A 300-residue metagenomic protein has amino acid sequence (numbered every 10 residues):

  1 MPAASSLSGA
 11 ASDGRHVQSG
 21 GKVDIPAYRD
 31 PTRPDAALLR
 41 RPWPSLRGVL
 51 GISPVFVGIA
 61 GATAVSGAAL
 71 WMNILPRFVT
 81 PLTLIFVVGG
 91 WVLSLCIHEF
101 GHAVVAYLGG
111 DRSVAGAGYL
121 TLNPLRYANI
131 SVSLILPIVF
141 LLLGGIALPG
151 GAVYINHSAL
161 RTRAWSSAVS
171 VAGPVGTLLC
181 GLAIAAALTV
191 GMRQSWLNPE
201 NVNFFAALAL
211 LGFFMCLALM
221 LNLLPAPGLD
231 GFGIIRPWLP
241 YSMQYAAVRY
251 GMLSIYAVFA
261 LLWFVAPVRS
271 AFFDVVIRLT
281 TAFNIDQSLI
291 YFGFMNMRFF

Functional and structural regions predicted by a protein language model:
M1-F300: Hydrophobic transmembrane alpha-helices and their immediate loop junctions in multi-pass integral membrane proteins
